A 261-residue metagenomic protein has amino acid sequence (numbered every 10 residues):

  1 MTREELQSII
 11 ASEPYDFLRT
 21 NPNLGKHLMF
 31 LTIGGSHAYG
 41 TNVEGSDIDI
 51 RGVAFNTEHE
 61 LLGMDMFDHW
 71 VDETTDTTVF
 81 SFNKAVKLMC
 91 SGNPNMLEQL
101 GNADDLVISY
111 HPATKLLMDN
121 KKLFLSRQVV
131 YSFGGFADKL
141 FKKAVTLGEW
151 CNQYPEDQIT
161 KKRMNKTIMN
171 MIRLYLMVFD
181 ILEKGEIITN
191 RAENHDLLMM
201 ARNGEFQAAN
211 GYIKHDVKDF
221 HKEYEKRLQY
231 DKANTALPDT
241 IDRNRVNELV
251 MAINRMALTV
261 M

Functional and structural regions predicted by a protein language model:
M1-T32: Helical scaffold of the NTase/Pol beta-like nucleotidyltransferase catalytic core
R19-P22, A38-T41, K161: Short, flexible, glycine/charge-rich loop motifs used to bind or transfer phosphoryl groups or to couple energy/partner
G25-K26, V43-G45, K166: A generic fold-level signal
G35, Y39-T75: Catalytic metal-binding acidic patch
G52, E58, N93, F179-L182: A generic secondary-structure signal for well-formed alpha-helical elements
V71-F179, E186-N203, A208: Conserved NTP/Mg2+-binding pocket subregion across the NTase superfamily
Y175, F179-L182, Y224, L228: A structural signal for well-ordered alpha-helices, especially hydrophobic packing surfaces of coiled-coils
R202-M261: C-terminal amphipathic alpha-helical interaction region
